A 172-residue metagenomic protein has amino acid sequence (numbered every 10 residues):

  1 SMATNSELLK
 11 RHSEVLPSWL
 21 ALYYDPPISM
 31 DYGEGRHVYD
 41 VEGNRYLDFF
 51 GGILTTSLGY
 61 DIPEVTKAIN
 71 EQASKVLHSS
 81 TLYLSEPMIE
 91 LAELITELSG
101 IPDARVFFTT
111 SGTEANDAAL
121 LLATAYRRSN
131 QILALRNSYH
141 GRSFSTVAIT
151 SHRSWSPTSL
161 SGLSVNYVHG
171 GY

Functional and structural regions predicted by a protein language model:
M2-E34: Active-site-adjacent loop/helix segments that line or gate small-molecule/cofactor pockets in enzymes
T4-L9, S74-F108: Cysteine/selenocysteine-centered motifs that mediate thiol-based redox chemistry or coordinate metal-sulfur cofactors
E14-A21, N70-H78, T96-G100, A125-R128: Generic secondary-structure signature for well-ordered alpha-helical cores
P17-A21, F49-P63: Glycine-rich phosphate/pyrophosphate-binding beta-alpha loops
P27-F49: Active-site and channel-lining beta-strand-loop segments that bind or position nucleotide-derived/phosphorylated
S29-H37, T55-N70, T81-L94: A structural motif shared across PLP-dependent enzymes of the aminotransferase-like
L47-L54, Q72-H78: Glycine-/proline-rich flexible loop or hinge segments
E93-Y172: PLP-dependent aspartate aminotransferase-fold enzymes
